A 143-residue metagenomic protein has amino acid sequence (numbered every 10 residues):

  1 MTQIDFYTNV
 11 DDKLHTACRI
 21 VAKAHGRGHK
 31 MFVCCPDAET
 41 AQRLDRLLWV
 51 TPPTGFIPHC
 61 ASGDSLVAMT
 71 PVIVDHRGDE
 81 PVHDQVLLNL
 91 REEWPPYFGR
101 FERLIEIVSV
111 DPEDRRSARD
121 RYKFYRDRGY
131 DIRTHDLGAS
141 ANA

Functional and structural regions predicted by a protein language model:
T2-G99, V110, D131, H135-A143: Positively charged, polar, low-complexity stretches
P96, E113-Y122: Helix-rich interaction surfaces within compact, conserved domain-sized segments that mediate assembly or partner
R103, I107-D114: Trafficking entry modules
